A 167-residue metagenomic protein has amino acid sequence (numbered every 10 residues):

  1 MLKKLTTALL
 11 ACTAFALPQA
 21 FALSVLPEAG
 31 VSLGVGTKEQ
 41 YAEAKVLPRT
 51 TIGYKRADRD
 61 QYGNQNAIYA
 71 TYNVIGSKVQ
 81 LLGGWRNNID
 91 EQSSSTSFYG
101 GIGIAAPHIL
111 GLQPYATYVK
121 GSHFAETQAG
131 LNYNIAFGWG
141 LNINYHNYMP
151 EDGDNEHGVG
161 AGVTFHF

Functional and structural regions predicted by a protein language model:
M1-G30: Cleavable N-terminal export/targeting peptides
Q19-A67: Short glycine/proline- and aromatic-enriched beta-strand/turn motifs that initiate or cap beta-hairpins
E28-G36, G53-A57, L82-R86, Y115-V119 (+2 more regions): Transmembrane beta-strands of outer-membrane beta-barrel proteins
E39-E43, A67-Y69, Y99-G101, Q128 (+1 more regions): Membrane-embedded beta-strand positions in outer-membrane beta-barrel channels/transporters
A44-V46, Y72-V74, N87, I102-H108 (+3 more regions): Residue-level signature of outer-membrane beta-barrel architecture
P48-Y54, I75-G83, P107-P114, I135-I143: Repeated loop/turn-to-beta-strand initiation elements of outer-membrane beta-barrel proteins
K55-G63, R86-Q92, T117-E126, H146-D152: Sequence/structural signature of outer-membrane beta-barrel proteins
D154-F167: Outer-membrane beta-barrel "beta-signal"
